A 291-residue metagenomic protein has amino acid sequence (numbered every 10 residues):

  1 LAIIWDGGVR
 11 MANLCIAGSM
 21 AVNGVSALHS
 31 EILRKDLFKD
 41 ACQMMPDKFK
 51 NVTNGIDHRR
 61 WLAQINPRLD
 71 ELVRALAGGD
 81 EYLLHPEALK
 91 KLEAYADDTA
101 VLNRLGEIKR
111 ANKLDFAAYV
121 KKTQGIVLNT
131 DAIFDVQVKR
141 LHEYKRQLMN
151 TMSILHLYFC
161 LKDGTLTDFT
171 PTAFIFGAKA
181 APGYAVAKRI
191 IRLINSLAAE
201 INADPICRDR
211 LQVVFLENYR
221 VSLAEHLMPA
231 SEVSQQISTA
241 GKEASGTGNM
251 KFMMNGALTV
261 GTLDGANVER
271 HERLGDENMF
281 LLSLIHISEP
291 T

Functional and structural regions predicted by a protein language model:
L1-A12, S19-M20: Polar, glycine-rich mid-to-C-terminal structural blocks that act as macromolecule-binding/assembly scaffolds
C15, N23-G79, A118-K121, Q137-D168: Segments forming glycine/polar-rich beta-alpha architectures that bind adenosine-containing cofactors
M20-A21, A27-S30, D36-K39, N54-R59 (+7 more regions): Short, glycine-/Ser/Thr-/acidic-enriched flexible segments
I65-V127, F134: Extended, charge-enriched "interface" segments that sit outside catalytic cores
L114-A224: Long, K/E/R/D-enriched contiguous segments that form extended
E232-E277: A donor-sugar binding/catalytic signature common to diverse glycosyltransferases and related nucleotide-sugar
I285-T291: Residue-level detector of conserved catalytic or cofactor/ligand-binding positions in enzyme active sites
